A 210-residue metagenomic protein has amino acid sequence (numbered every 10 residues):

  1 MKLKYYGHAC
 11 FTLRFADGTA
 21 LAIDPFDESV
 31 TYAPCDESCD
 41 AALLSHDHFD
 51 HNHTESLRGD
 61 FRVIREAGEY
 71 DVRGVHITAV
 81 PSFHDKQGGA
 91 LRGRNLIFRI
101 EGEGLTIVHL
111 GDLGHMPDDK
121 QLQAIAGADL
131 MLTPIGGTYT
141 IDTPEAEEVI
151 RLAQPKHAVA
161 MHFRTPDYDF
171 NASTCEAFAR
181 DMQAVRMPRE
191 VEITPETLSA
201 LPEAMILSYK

Functional and structural regions predicted by a protein language model:
M1-T31, L91-G111, L130: Conserved beta-strand hairpin/beta-sheet module of binuclear metal-dependent hydrolase folds, prominently
K4-Y6, L91-R92, H157-K210: Binuclear metal-ion centers of metallo-dependent hydrolases, dominated by the metallo-beta-lactamase
A22-P25, C39-T54, V80, V108-G111 (+2 more regions): Active-site neighborhood of phospho(di)ester-bond hydrolases with catalytic His/Asp-centered motifs
D27-E69, Q123-L132: Active-site metal-binding motif and surrounding structural segment of the metallo-beta-lactamase
E28-T31, D47-H53, H115-D118, T138-D142 (+1 more regions): Active-site environment of divalent metal-dependent phosphoester hydrolases
C39-A41, E55-A79, F83, R151 (+3 more regions): Non-globular, low-confidence helical/coil segments that flank catalytic cores
H53-V108, M116, L207: Portal/gating segments that form or line small-molecule/metal binding sites
K86-A153: Active-site-proximal loop/helix segments of hydrolase catalytic cores
